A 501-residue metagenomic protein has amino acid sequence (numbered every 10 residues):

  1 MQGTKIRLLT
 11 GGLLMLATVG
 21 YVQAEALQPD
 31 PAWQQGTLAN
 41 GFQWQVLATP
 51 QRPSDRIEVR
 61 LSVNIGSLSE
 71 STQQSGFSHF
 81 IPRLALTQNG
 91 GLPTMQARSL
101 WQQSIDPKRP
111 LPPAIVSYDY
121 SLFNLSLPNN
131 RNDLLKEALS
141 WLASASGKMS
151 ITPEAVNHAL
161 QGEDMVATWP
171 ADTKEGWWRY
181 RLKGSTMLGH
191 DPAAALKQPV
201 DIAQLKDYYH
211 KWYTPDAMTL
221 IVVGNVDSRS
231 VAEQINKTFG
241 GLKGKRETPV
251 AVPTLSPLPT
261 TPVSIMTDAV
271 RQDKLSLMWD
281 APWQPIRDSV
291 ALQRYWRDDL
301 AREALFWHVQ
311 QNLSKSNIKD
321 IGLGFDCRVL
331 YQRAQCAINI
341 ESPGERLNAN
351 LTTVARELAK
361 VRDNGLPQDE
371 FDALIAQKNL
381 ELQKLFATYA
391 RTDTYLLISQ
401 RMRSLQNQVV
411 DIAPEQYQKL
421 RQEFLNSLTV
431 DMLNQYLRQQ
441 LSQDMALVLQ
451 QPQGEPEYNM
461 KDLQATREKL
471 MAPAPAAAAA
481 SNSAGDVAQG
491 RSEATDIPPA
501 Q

Functional and structural regions predicted by a protein language model:
M1-Q23: Gram-negative bacterial Sec-dependent N-terminal signal peptides
E25-A26, T219-G224, I375-Q501: C-terminal regions of mature proteins
E25-Q34, W178-M218, V252-T254, W283-V290 (+2 more regions): Histidine-acidic residue clusters that define the catalytic metal-binding segment of zinc metallopeptidase domains
G41, L61, H79-F80, F123 (+11 more regions): Buried hydrophobic packing residues in well-ordered domains
E58-S126, D172, M187-D191, E303-Q332: M16/MPP (pitrilysin/insulinase) zinc-metallopeptidase core fold and M16-derived inactive scaffolds
L100-Y208, T352-R356, D363-I398: Acidic/histidine-enriched segments that form metal/cofactor-coordinating and catalytic pocket/exosite environments
I202-K237, S442-A446: Non-catalytic, conformational "gating/processing" segments within enzyme and secreted inhibitor domains
T219-S276, D280-Q284, G454-A488: An aromatic/glycine/proline-enriched structural segment found at the starts of mature extracellular/organellar domains
